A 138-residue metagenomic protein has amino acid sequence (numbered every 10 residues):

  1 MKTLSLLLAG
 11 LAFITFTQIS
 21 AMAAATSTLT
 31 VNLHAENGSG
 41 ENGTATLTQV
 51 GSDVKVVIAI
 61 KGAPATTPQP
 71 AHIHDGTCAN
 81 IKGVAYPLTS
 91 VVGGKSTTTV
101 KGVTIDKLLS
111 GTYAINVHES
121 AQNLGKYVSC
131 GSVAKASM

Functional and structural regions predicted by a protein language model:
T3-L8, I14, Q18-M138: N-terminal leader/targeting pre-sequences
